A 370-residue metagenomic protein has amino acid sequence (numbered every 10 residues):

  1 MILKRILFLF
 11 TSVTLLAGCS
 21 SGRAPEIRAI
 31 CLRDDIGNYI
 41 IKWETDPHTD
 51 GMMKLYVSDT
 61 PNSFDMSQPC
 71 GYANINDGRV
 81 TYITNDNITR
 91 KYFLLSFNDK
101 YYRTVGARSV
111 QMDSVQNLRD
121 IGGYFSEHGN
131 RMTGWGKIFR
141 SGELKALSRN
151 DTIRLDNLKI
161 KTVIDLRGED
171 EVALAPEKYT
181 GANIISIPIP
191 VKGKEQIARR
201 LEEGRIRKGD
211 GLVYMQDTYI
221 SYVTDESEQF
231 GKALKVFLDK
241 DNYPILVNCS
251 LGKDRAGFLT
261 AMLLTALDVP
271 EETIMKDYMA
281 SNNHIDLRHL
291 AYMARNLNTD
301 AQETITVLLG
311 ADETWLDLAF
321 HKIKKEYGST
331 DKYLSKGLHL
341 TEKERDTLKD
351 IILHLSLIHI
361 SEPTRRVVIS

Functional and structural regions predicted by a protein language model:
L3-L9: Sec-dependent signal peptide recognition, specifically the positively charged N-region followed immediately by
L9-A17: Bacterial N-terminal signal peptides
S12, E169-D170, R366: Alpha-helix capping/helix-boundary segments
S20-L246, L259-L357: Cys-dependent protein tyrosine phosphatase-like superfamily
C249: Short cysteine clusters
G252: Substrate/cofactor-recognition hotspot
I358-S370: Single conserved hydrophobic/aromatic residue that forms the stacking wall/gate of nucleotide- or nucleobase-binding
